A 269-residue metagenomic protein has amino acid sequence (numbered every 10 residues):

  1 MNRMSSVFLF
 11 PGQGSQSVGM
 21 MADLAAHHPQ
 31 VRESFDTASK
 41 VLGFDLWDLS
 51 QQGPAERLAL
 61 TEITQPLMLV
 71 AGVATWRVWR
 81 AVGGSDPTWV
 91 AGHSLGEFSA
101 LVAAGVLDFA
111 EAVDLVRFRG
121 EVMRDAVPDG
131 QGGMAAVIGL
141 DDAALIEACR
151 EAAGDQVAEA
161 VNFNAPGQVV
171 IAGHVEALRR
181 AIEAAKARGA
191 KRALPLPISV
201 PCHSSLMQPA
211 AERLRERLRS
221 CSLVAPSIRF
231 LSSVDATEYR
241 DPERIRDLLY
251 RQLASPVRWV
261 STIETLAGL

Functional and structural regions predicted by a protein language model:
M1-N2, G84, F163, V224: Short, flexible hinge/linker loops that cap or flank conserved catalytic cores
M1-R3, G268-L269: Glycine-rich phosphate/diphosphate-binding loops that line cofactor/substrate pockets in enzymes
N2-L145, R150, R192, L196-P197: FabD-like malonyl-/acyl-CoA
Q13-S15, L42, A104-P256: Alpha/beta catalytic cores of group-transfer enzymes, especially the acyltransferase/condensing modules of polyketide
A71-V82, G120, Q252-L269: Phosphate/ATP-binding catalytic cores across multiple sugar-kinase/actin-like superfamilies, primarily ASKHA
